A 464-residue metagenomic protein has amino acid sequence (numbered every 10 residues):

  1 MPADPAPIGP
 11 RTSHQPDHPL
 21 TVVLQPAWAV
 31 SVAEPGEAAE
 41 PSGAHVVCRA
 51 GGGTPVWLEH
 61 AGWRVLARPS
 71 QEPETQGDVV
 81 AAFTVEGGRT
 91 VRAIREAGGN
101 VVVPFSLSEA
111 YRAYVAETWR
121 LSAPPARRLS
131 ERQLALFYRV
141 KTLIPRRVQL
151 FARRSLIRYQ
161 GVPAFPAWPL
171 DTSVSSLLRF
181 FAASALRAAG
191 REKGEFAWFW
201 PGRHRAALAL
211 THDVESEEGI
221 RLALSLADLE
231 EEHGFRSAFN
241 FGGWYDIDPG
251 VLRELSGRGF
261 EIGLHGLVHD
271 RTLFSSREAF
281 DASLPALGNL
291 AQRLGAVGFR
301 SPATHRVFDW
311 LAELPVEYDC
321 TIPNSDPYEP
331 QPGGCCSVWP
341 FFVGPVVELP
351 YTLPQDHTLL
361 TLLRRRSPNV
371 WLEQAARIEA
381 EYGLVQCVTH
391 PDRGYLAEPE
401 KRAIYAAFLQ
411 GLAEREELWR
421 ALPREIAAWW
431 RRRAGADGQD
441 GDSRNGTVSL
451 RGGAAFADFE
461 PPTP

Functional and structural regions predicted by a protein language model:
M1-A238, W244-I247, Q292-R293, D309-P315 (+2 more regions): Terminal accessory/targeting
A209-E215, I262-E278: Glycine-rich phosphate-binding "P-loop"
F241-P249, V297-V307, N324-S325: Short, solvent-exposed turn/loop segments enriched in Gly/Ser/Thr/Pro and often Arg
V251, F274-D281, W310-A312: Metal-dependent catalytic neighborhoods of phosphoester/phosphodiester hydrolases
G257-E261, E278, A282, P302 (+1 more regions): Long, K/E/R/D-enriched contiguous segments that form extended
G259-H269, V316-G333, P340-F342: Acidic, His- and aromatic-enriched active-site or binding-groove loops in soluble protein domains that engage sugars
L264, S301, C387-T389: Conserved beta-strand positions
F280-A291: An active-site-proximal "capping" alpha-helix that borders the catalytic cofactor pocket
